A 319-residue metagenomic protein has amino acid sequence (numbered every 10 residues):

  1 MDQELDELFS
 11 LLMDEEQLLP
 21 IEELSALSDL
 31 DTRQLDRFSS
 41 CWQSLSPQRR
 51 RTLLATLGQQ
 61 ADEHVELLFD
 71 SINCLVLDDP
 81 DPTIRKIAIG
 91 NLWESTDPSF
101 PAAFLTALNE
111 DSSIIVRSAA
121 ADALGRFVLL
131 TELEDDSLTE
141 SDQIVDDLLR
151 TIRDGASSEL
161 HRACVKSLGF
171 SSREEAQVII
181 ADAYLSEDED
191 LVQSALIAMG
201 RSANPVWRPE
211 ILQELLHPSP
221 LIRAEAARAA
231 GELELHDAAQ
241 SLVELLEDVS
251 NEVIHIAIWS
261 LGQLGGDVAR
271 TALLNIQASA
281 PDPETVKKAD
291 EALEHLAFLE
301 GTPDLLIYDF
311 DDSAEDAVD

Functional and structural regions predicted by a protein language model:
M1-V65, A297, L306, A314-D319: N-terminal alpha-helical scaffold/docking segments in eukaryotic complex subunits
D2-E7, L30-Q43, E63-D78, D97-E110 (+6 more regions): Amphipathic alpha-helical scaffolding segments comprising HEAT/armadillo-like alpha-solenoid repeats
Q17-L18, T32, P47-R51, P82-T83 (+10 more regions): Alpha-helix N-cap/helix-start positions at coil->helix boundaries
L18-I21, R51-A55, K86-I87, A102 (+8 more regions): Alpha-solenoid HEAT/ARM repeat scaffold
L53, L57, A123-L129, R173 (+1 more regions): Hydrophobic residues within the alpha-helices of tandem HEAT/HEAT-like
G58, W93, G125-R126, G169 (+4 more regions): Structural signature of alpha-helical solenoid repeat scaffolds
L274, A278-D319: Eukaryotic acidic, Ser/Thr-rich intrinsically disordered low-complexity regions
